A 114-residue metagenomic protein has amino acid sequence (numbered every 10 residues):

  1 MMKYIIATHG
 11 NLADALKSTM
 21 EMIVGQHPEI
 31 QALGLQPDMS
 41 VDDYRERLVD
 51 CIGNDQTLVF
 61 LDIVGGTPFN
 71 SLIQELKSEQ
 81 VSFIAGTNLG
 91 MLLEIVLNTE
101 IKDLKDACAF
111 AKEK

Functional and structural regions predicted by a protein language model:
M2-K114: N-terminal loops that bind phosphate or other acidic moieties and the adjacent beta-alpha structural core
